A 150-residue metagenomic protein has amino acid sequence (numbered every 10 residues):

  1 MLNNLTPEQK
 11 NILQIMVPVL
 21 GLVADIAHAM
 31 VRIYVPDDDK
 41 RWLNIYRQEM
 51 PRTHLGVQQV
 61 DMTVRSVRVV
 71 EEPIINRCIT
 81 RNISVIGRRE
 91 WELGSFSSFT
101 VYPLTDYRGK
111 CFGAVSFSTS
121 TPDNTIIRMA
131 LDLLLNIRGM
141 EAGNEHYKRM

Functional and structural regions predicted by a protein language model:
M1-Q9, L13-Q14, A114, S118-M150: Juxtadomain coupling helices with adjacent low-complexity linkers
I12-V23, A27, M150: Amphipathic alpha-helical coiled-coil segments that mediate homodimerization and allosteric signal transmission
L20-W91: Structured interaction and signal-relay segments at domain junctions
V67-L134: Sensory/regulatory domains in signal-transduction proteins
